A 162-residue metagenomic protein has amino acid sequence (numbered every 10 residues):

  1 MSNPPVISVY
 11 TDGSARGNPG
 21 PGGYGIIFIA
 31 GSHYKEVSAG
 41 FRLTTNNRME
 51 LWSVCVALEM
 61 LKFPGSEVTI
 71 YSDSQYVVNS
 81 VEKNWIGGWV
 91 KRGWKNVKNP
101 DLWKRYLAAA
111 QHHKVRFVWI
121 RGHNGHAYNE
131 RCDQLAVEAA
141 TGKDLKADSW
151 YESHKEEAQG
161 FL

Functional and structural regions predicted by a protein language model:
M1-R48, W52, V56-S66, E138 (+2 more regions): RNase H-like nuclease fold core
T11-P21, C55-R131, L135, A140 (+1 more regions): RNase H catalytic domain
V78-N79, K83, E156-L162: Short, mixed-charge aromatic SLiMs
